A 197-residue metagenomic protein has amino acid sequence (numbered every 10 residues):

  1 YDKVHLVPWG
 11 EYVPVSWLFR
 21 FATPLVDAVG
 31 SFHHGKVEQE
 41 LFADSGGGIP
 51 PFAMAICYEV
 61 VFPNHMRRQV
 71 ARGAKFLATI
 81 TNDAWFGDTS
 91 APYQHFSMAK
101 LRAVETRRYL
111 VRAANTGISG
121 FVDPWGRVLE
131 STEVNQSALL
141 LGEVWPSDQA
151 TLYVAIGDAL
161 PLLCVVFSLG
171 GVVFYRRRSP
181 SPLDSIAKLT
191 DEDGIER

Functional and structural regions predicted by a protein language model:
Y1-R197: Enzyme catalytic cores with a strong preference for nitrogen-chemistry domains
